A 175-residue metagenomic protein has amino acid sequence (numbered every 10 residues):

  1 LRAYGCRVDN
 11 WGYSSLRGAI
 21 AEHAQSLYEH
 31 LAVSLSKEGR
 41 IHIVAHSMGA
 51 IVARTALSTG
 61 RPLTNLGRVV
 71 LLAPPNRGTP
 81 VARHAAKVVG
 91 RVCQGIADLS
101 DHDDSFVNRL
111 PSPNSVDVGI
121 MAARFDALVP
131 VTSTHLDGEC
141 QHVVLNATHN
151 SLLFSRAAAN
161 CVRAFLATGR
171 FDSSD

Functional and structural regions predicted by a protein language model:
R2-W11, I20-V116, M121: Serine-dependent carboxylesterase/thioesterase catalytic core of lipase-like alpha/beta-hydrolase/SGNH enzymes
G12-Y13, N146: Short, histidine-centered active-site or binding-site loop motifs used for metal coordination, general acid-base
Y13-S15, S173: Intrinsically disordered, low-complexity regions enriched in small/polar residues
S14, P75, D126: Catalytic metal-binding/acid-base residues of hydrolase active sites
S14, S100, L153-F154: Generic, ordered loop/turn and secondary-structure boundary motif
L16, R77, N150: Active-site loop signature of alpha/beta-hydrolase-fold enzymes
R17, T59-R61, A85, G138 (+2 more regions): Generic secondary-structure boundary signal with a strong preference for alpha-helix termini
S112-D175: C-terminal catalytic-base region of ester-bond hydrolases, centering on the histidine of the charge-relay
